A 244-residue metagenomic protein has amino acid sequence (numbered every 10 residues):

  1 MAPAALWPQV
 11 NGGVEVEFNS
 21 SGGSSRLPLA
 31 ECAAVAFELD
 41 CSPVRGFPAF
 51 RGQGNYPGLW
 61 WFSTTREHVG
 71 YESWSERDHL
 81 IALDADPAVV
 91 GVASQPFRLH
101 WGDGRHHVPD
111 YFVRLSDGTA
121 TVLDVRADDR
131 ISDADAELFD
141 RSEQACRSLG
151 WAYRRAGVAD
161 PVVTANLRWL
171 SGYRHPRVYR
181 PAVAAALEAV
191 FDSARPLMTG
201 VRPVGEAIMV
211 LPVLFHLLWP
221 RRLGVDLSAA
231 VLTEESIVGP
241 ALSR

Functional and structural regions predicted by a protein language model:
M1-R244: Electrostatic, structured charged patches in enzyme active sites and in nucleic-acid/phosphate-binding
